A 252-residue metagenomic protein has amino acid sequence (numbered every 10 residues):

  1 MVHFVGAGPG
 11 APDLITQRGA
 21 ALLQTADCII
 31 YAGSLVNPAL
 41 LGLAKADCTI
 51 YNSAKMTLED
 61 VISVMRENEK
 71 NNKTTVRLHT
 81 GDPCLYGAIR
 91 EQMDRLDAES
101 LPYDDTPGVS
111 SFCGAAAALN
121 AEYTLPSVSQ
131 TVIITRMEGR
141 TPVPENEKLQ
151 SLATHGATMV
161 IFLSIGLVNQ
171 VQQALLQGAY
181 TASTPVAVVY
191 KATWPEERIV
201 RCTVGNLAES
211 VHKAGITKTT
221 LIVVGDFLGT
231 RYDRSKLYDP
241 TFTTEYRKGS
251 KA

Functional and structural regions predicted by a protein language model:
M1-V109, G114: Class I S-adenosyl-L-methionine
V2, D60, N71-T75, T131 (+2 more regions): A contiguous loop/helix-start segment that scaffolds small-molecule binding in enzyme catalytic cores
P12-D13, P38, P83-C84, P107 (+6 more regions): Flexible, active-site-adjacent loop/turn segments at secondary-structure boundaries
D13-R18, P38, I62-V64, N120-A121 (+3 more regions): A generic local structural motif
A20, G42, E67, T124-L125 (+3 more regions): Short secondary-structure boundary/capping segments
L43-A44, S63-V64, A116-L119, R136-M137 (+1 more regions): Short secondary-structure transition/capping segments
C84-H155, R198-R201: Class I SAM-dependent methyltransferase SAM-binding "motif I" and its flanking Rossmann-like core
